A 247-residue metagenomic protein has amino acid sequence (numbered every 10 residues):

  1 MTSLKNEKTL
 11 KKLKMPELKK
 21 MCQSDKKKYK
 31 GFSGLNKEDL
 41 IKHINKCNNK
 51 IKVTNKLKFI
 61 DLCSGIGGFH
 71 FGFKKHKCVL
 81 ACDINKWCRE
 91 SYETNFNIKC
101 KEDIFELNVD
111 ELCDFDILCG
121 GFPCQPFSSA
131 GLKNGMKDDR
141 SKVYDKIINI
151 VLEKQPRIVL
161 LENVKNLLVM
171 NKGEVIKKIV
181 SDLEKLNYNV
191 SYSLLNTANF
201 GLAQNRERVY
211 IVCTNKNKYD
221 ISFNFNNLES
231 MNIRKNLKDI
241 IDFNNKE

Functional and structural regions predicted by a protein language model:
M1-K52: Basic helix-extension-helix modules of the SAP/HeH family
D61-I66: Class I SAM-dependent methyltransferase "Motif I" SAM/SAH-binding loop
G72-K77: A short, Lys/Arg-enriched amphipathic alpha-helix followed by its capping loop at the start of a domain
C78-D83: Conserved SAM-binding motif I beta-strand of class I
K86-E90: Short alpha-helix immediately C-terminal to the canonical SAM-binding loop
N97-I104: Conserved SAM-binding strand-loop segment of SAM-dependent methyltransferases
L107-F115, Q125-E247: Class I S-adenosyl-L-methionine
